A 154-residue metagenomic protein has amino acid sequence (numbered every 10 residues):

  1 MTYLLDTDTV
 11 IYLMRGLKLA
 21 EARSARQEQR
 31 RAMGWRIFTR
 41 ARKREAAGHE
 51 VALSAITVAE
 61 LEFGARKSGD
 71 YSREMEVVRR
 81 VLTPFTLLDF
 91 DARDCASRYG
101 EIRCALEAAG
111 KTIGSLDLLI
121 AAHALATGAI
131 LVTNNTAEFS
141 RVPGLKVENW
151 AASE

Functional and structural regions predicted by a protein language model:
M1-L53, A65-R80, S153-E154: Short, well-structured N-terminal submotif of metal-dependent ribonuclease cores
M1-T2, A121, L125-E154: Acidic, PIN/NYN-like endoribonuclease modules and their adjacent C-terminal/linker elements
D6-D8, D117, N135: Acidic active-site catalytic centers that drive phospho-/nucleotidyl reactions and related ester hydrolyses
V10, V58-L61, F139: A generic structural signal for short hydrophobic patches within well-formed alpha-helices
R44-E45, L106, A124, S140: A generic structural signal for well-ordered alpha-helical segments
S54-I56, F90-R93, N134, W150-S153: Conserved beta-strand termini and adjacent loop/short-helix elements that scaffold enzyme active sites in alpha/beta
F63-K67, E76, R80, P84-V132: Active-site neighborhoods of divalent-metal-dependent phosphate/nucleic-acid chemistry enzymes
